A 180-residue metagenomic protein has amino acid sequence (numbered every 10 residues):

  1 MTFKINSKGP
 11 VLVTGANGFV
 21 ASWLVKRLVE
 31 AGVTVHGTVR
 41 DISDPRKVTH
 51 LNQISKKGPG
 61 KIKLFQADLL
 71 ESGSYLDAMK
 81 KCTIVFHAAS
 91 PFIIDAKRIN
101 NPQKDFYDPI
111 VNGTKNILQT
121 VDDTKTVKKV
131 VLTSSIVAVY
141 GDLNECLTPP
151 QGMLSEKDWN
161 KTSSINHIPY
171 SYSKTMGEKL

Functional and structural regions predicted by a protein language model:
F3-V35: N-terminal Rossmann NAD(P)H-binding glycine-rich loop of SDR-like oxidoreductase domains
V33-D44: Conserved glycine-rich Rossmann-like NAD(P)H-binding loop of the short-chain dehydrogenase/reductase
T34-H36, K63, V131: A structural signal for isolated positions on well-ordered beta-strands in alpha/beta enzyme cores
I42-N112, D122: NAD(P)H-binding glycine-rich loop region in Rossmannoid oxidoreductase-like domains and their noncatalytic homologs
E71, G113-N116, M176-G177: Conserved cofactor-binding/catalytic machinery of classical short-chain dehydrogenase/reductase
H87, P91, A96-Y170: Conserved Rossmann-fold NAD(P)-dependent oxidoreductase catalytic core, especially the SDR/UDP-sugar
Y170-E178: Active-site YXXXK catalytic motif of short-chain dehydrogenase/reductase
